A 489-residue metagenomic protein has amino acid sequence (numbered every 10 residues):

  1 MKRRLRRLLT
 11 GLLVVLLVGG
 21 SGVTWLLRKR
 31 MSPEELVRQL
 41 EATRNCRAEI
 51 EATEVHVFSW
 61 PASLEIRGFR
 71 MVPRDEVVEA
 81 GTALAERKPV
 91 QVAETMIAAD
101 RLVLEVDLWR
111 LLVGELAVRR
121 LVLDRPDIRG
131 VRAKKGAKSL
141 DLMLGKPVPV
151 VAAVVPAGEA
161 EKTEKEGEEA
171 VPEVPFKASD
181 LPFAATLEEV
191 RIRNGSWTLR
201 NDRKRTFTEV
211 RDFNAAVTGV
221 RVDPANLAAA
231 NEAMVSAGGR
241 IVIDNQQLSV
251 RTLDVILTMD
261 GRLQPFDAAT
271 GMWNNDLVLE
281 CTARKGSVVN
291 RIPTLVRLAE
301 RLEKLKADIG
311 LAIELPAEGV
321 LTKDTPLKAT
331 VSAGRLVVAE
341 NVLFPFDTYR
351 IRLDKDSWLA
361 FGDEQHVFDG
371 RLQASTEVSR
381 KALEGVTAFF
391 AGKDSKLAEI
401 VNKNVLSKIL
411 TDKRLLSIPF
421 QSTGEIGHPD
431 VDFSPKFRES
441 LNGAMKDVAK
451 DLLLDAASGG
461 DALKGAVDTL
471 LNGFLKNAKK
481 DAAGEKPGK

Functional and structural regions predicted by a protein language model:
M1-N45, A456, G460, G465: N-terminal type II signal-anchor transmembrane helix that functions as the membrane-insertion/stop-transfer segment
K2-T10, H56, F183, D267-V278 (+2 more regions): Extended terminal
A42-G68: Short extracytoplasmic
N45-E49, V78-V106, K204-T218, M234 (+7 more regions): Amphipathic hydrophobic-ligand
C46, S63, R67-G219, V278 (+2 more regions): Secondary-structure transition motifs
V72, L108-L112, I128-G130, W197-R200 (+8 more regions): Short beta-strands and strand-coil junctions in structured, solvent-facing domains, enriched
L116-R120, L187-E189, A230-M234, M272-V278 (+1 more regions): Outer-membrane beta-barrel architecture
A216-N231: N-terminal glycine/threonine-rich, aromatic-flanked beta-hairpin/loop signature
